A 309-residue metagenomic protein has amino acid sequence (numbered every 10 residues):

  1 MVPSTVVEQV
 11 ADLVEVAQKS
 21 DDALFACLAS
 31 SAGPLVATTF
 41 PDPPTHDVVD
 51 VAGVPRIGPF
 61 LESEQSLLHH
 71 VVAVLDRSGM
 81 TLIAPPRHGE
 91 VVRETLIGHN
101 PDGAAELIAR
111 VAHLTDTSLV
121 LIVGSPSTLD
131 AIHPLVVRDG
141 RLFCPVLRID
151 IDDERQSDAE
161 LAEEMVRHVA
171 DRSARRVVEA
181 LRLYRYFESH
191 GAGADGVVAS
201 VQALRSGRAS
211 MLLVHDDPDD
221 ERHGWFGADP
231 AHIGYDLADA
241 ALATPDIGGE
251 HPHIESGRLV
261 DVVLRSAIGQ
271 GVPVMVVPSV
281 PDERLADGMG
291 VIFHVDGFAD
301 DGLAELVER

Functional and structural regions predicted by a protein language model:
M1-R309: Terminal alpha-helical anchor/extension segments at protein ends
